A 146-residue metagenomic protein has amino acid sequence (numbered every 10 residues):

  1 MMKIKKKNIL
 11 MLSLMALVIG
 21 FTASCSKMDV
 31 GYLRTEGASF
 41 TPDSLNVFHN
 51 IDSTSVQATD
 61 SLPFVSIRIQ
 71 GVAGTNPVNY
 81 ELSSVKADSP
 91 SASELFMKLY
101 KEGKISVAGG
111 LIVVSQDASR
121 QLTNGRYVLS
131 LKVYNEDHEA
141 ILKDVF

Functional and structural regions predicted by a protein language model:
M1-K7: N-terminal secretory signal peptides that target proteins for export/translocation
N8-M15: Sec-dependent N-terminal signal peptides
G20-S24: C-terminal motif of bacterial Sec signal peptides marking the signal peptidase cleavage site
S26-G110, R120-R126: Acidic/polar, low-complexity intrinsically disordered N-terminal segments immediately downstream of a Sec signal
V30, N135-A140: Short acidic/polar inter-strand loop motif in beta-rich domains
G125-D137: A short beta-strand micro-motif common to beta-rich folds, especially ectodomain repeats
A140-F146: C-terminal edge beta-strand
